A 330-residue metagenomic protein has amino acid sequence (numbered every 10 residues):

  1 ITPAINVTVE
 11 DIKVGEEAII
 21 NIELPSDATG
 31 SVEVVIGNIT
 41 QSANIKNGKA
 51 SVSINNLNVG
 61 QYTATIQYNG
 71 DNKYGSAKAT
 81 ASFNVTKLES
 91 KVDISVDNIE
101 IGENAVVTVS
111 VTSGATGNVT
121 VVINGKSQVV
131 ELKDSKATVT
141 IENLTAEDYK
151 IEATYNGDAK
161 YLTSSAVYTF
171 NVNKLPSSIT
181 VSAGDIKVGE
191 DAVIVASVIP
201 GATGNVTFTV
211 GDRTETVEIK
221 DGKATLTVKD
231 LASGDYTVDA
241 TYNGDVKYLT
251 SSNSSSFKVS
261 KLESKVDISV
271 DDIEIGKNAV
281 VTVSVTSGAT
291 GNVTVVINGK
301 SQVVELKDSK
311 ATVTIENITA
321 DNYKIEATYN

Functional and structural regions predicted by a protein language model:
I1-N330: Solvent-exposed beta-strand/loop surfaces, strongest in extracytoplasmic domains of secreted and cell-surface proteins
